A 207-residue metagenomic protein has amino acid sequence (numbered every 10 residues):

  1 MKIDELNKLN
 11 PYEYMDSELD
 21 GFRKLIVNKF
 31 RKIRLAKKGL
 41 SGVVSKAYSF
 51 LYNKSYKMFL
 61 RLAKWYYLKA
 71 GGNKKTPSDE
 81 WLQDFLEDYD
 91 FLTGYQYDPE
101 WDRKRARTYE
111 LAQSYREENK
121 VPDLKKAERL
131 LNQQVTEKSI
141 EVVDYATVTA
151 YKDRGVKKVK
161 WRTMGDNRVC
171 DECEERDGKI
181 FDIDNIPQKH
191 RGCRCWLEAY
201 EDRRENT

Functional and structural regions predicted by a protein language model:
M1-G155, E201-T207: N-terminal leader/targeting and assembly helices and adjacent pre-domain segments
T147-V148, D182-N185: Generic recognition of flexible, low-complexity loop/linker segments
D153-G178: Aromatic/histidine-rich interaction motifs
K160-T163, D184-Q188: Immediate flanking context of iron-sulfur cluster ligation sites
M164-D166, Y200-R203: Generic structural motif
C173, I186-D202: C-terminal edge-of-domain segments
G178-F181, Y200: Short functional micro-motifs and their immediate structural scaffolds
